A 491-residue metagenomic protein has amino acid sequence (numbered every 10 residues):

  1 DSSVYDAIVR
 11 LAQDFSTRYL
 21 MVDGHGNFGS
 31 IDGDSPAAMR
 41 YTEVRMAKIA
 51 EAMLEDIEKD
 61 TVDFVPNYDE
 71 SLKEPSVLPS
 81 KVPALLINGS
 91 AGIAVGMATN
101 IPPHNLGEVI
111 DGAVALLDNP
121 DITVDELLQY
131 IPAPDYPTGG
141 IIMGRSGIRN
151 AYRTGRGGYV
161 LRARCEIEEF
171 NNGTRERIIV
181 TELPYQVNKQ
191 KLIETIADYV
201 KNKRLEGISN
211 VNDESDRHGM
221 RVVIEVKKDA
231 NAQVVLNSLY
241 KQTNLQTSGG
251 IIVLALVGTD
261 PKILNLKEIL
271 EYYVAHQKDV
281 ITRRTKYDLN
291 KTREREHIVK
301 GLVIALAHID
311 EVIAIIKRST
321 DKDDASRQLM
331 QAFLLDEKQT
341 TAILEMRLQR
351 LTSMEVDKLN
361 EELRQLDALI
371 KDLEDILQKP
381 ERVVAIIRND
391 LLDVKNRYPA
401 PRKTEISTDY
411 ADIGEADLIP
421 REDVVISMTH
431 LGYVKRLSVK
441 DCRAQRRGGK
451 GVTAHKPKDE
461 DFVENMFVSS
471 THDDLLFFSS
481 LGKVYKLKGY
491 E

Functional and structural regions predicted by a protein language model:
D1-D56: Long, structured ligand/cofactor-binding scaffold of large enzymes
S3-D14, E70-K81, R153-V160, D198-K201 (+1 more regions): Conserved alpha/beta core surface patches that mediate binding of polyanionic ligands
Q13-T17, A50, L54, A84-L86 (+1 more regions): Short beta-strand elements
Y19, D23-G29, T61-D69, I208-D213 (+1 more regions): Long, charged, glycine-rich C-terminal linkers/tails
G24, L85-A91: Residues forming anionic-ligand binding surfaces in small-molecule and nucleic-acid pockets of primarily soluble enzymes
R40-K73, T181-E206, V452: A short, contiguous, amphipathic alpha-helix enriched in charged residues
D60-L85, G139-A151: Active-site-proximal segment of RNA-dependent polymerases
A91, M97-E491: C-terminal interaction appendages of subunits in large macromolecular complexes
